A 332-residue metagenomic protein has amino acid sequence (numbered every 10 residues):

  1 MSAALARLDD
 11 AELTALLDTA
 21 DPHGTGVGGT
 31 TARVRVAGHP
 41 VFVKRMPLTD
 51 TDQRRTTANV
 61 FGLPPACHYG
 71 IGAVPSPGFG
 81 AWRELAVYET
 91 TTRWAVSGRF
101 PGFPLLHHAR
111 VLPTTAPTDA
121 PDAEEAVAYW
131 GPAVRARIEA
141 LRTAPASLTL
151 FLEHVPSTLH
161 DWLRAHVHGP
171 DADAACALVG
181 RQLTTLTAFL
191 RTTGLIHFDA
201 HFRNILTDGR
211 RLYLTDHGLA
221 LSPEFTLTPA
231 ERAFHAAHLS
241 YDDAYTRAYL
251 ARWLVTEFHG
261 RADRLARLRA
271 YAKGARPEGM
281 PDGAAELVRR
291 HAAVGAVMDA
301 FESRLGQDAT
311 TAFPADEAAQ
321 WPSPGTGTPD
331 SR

Functional and structural regions predicted by a protein language model:
M1-G24: Juxta-kinase regulatory segment immediately upstream of eukaryotic protein kinase catalytic domains
T19-T149: Conserved ATP-binding subdomain of kinase catalytic cores across diverse folds
S147-T158: Conserved short submotifs of the Hanks-type protein kinase catalytic core that shape the nucleotide-binding pocket
H160-P170: AlphaC helix of the protein kinase catalytic domain
L186-L190: Conserved hydrophobic alpha-helix
T192-F202, T207: Catalytic-loop of the protein kinase fold
Y213-A318, S323-G325: C-lobe/activation-segment region of protein kinase-like
